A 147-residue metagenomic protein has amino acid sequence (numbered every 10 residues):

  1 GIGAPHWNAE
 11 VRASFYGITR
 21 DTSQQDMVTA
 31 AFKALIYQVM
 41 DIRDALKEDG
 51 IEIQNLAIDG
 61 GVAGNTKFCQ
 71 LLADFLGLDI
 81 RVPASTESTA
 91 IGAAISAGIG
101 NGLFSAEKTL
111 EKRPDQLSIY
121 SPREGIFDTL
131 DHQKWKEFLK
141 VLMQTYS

Functional and structural regions predicted by a protein language model:
G1-S147: Glycine/Thr-rich phosphate-binding loops that ligate phosphate moieties of nucleotide and other phosphorylated ligands
